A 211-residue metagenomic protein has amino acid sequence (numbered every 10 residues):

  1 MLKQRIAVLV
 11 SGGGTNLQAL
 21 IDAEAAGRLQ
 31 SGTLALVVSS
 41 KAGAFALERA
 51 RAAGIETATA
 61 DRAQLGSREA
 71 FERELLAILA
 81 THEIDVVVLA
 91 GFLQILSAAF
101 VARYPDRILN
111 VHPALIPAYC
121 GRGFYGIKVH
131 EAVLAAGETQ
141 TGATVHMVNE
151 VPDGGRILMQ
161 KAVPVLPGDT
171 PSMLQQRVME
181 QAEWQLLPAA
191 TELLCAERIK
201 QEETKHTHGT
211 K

Functional and structural regions predicted by a protein language model:
M1-K211: One-carbon transfer enzymes
